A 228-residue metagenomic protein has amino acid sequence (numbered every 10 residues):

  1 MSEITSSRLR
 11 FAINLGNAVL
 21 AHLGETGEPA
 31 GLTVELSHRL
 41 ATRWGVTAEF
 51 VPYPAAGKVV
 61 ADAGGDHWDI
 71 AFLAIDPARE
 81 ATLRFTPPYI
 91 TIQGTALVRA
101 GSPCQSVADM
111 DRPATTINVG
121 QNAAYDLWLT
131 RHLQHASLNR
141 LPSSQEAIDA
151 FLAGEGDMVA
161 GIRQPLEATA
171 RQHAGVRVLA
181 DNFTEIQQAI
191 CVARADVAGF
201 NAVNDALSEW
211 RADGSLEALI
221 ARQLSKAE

Functional and structural regions predicted by a protein language model:
M1-A74, R79-A81, R140: Extracytoplasmic small-molecule ligand-binding "clamshell" domains of the periplasmic binding protein/Venus flytrap
M1-T5, A124-L141, L179, L207-E228: Ligand-binding clefts/hinges and TM-proximal coupling segments of bilobed small-molecule sensing domains
L9-L15, A30, A108-Y125: Short loop->beta-strand "edge-of-pocket" segments that line small-molecule binding or catalytic clefts across diverse
L15, T91-G101, R163, E167-S208 (+1 more regions): Periplasmic-binding protein-like
A21-E25, S37-T47, T86-P87, N122-P142 (+2 more regions): Ligand-binding cleft/hinge of the Venus flytrap
L40, D62-G64, M110, A150-L152 (+2 more regions): Hydrophobic residues within well-ordered alpha-helices
G57, A74-T82, L152-T184: A ligand-binding cleft/hinge motif common to bilobed small-molecule-binding domains
Y89, V98-T116: Flexible hinge/capping segments at coil-to-helix
